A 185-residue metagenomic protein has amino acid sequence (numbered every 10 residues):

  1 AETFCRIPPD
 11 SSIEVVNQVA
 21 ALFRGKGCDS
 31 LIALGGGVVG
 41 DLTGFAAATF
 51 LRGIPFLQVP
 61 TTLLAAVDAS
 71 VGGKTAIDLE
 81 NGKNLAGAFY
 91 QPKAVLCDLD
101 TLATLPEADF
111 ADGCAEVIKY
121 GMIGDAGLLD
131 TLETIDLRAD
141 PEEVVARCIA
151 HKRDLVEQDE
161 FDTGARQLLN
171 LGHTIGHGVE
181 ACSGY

Functional and structural regions predicted by a protein language model:
A1-L57: N-terminal small/polar loop signature for handling phosphorylated ligands or for N-terminal nucleophile
I13, N17, A76, A108-D112 (+4 more regions): Electropositive phosphate-/nucleotide-binding environments in soluble metabolic enzymes
A33-G35, Q58, L96-C97, N170: Short beta-strand segments
G35-G37, D68, G172: Conserved phosphate-binding and hydrolysis motifs of nucleotide-dependent enzymes
L42, L99, L171-T174: Generic detector of well-ordered alpha-helical packing
G44-I135: A glycine/threonine-rich phosphate-anchoring loop and its flanking beta-alpha core in nucleotide/phosphate-binding
D130-Y185: Active-site segments that bind and position negatively charged phosphate/pyrophosphate groups
